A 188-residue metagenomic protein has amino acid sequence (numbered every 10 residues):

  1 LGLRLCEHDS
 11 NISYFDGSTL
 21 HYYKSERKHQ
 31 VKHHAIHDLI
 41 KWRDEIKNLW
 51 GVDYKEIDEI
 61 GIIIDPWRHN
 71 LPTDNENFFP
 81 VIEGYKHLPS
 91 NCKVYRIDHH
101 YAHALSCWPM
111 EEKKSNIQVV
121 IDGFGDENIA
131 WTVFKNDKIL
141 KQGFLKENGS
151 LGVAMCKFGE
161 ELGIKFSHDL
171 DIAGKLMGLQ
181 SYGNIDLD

Functional and structural regions predicted by a protein language model:
L1-D188: Short acidic/glycine-rich loops and adjacent helix/strand connectors that line catalytic pockets where negatively
